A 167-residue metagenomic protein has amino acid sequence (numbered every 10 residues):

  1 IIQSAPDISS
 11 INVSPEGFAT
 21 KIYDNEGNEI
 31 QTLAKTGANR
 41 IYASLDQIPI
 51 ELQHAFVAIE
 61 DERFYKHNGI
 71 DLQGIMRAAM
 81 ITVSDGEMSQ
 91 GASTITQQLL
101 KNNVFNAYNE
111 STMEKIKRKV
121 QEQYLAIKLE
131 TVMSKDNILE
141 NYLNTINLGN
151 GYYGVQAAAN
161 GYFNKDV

Functional and structural regions predicted by a protein language model:
I1-N25: N-terminal hydrophobic targeting segments that direct proteins to the cell envelope
G17-A19, Y23-V167: Peptidoglycan glycan-strand catalytic modules in the bacterial/periplasmic cell-wall system
